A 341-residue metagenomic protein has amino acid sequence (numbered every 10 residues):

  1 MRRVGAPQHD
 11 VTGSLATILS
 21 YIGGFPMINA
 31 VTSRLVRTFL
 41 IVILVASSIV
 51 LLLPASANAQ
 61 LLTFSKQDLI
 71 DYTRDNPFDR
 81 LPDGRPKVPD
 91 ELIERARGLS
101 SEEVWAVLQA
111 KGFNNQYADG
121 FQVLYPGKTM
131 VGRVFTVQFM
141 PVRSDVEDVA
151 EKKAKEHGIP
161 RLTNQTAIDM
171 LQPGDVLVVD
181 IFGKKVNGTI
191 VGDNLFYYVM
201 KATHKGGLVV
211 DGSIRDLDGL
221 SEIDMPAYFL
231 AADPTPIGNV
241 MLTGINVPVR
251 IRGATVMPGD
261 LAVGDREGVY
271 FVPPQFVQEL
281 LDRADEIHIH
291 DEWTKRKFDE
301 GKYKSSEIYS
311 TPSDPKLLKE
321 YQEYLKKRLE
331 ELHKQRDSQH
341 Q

Functional and structural regions predicted by a protein language model:
Q8, T12-A16: A cross-taxon signal for low-complexity, glycine/charged-rich
T38-L52: Bacterial N-terminal signal peptides
A57-A59: Boundary at the C-terminal end of the N-terminal hydrophobic targeting segment
T63-R97, V104: Amphipathic alpha-helical packing elements
G84, V199, D260-A262: Buried hydrophobic positions in well-ordered alpha/beta secondary-structure cores of metabolic enzymes
L99-E103, V107-P258, F271-Y303, E307-Q341: Feature captures the catalytic cores and cofactor-binding loops of soluble hydro-lyases/lyases that act on carboxylate
